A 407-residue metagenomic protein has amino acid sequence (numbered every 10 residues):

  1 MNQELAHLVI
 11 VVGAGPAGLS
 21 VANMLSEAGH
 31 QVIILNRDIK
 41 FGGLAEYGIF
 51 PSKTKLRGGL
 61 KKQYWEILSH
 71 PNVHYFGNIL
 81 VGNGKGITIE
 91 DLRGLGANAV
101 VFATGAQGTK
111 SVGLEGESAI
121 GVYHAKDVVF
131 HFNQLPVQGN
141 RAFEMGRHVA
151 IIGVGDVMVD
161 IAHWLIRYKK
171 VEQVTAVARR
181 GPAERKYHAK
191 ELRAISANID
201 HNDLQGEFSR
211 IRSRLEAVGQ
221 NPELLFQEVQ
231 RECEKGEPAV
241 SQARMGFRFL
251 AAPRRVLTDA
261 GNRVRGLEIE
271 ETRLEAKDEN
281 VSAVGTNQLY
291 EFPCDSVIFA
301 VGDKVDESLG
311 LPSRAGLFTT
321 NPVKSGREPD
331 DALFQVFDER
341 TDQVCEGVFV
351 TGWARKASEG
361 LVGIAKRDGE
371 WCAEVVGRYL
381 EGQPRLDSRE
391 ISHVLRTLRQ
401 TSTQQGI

Functional and structural regions predicted by a protein language model:
N2-H7, G77-H148, I298: FAD-binding core/adjacent interface of flavoenzyme oxidoreductases
H7-L80, W164-Q220: Beta1-alpha1 glycine-rich phosphate/pyrophosphate-binding loop at the start of Rossmann-like nucleotide-binding domains
N72-H74, V122, M245, V348: Short, conserved active-site loop motifs that form the nucleotide-linked donor/cofactor pocket
G108-K169, R180, T320-F337: Glycine-rich dinucleotide-binding loop and its adjacent helix/turn
A119-I120, A332-I407: C-terminal, flexible cofactor-proximal segment of oxidoreductases
G121-Q138, V256-D259, E275-K356: FAD-site-proximal beta/loop scaffold in flavoenzymes
V159-Y290, L309, V376, L380-P384: Dinucleotide-binding/catalytic capping subdomain of oxidoreductase cores
